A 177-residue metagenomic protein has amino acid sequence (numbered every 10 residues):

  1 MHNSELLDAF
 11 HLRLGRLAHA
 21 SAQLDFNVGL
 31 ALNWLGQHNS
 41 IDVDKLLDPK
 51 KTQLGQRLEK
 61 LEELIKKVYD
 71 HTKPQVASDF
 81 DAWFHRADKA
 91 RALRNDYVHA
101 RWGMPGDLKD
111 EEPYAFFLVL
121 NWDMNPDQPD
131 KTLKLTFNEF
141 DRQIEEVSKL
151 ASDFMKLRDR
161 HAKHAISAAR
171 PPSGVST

Functional and structural regions predicted by a protein language model:
M1-H19, F26-Q56, K60-T177: Acidic, Ser/Thr/Gly/Pro-rich intrinsically disordered interaction regions
